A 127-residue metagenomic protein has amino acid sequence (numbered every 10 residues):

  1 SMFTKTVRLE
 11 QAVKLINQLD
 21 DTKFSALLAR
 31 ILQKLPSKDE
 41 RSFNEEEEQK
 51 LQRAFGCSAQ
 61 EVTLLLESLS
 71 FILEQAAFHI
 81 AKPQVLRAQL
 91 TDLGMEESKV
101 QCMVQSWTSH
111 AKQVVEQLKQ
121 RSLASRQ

Functional and structural regions predicted by a protein language model:
S1-Q127: Positively charged, low-complexity terminal tracts and the immediately adjacent first secondary-structure elements
